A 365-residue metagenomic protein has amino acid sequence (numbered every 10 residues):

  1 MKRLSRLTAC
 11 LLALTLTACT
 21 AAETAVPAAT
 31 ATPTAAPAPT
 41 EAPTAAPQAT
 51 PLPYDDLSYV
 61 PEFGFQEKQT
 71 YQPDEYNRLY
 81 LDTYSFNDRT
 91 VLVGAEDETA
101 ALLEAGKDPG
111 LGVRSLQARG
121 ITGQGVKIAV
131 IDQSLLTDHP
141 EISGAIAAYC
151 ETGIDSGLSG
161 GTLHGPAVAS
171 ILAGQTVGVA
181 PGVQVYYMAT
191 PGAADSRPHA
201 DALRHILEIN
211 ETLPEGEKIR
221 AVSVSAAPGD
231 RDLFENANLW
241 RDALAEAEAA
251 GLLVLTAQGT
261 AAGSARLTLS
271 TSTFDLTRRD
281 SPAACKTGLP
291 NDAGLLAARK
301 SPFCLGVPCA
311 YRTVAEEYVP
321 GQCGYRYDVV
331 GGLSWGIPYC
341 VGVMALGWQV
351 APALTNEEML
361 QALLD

Functional and structural regions predicted by a protein language model:
M1-T8: Bacterial N-terminal signal peptides that target proteins for export
T15-A18: C-terminal motif of bacterial Sec signal peptides marking the signal peptidase cleavage site
T20-A28: Bacterial lipoprotein signal-peptidase II cleavage site
P27-T44: Extracellular mucin-like PTS domains
A42-G125, P140-E141: Protease zymogen maturation seam
T50-F65, Y80, G123, P191-T273 (+1 more regions): Substrate-binding/access-modulating region of protease and related hydrolase catalytic domains
D88, S115-A148, S156-H199, E215-R220 (+2 more regions): Subtilisin-like serine protease catalytic core
D132, A249-L252, A257-Q349, A353: Extracellular S/T/G-rich loop segment that most often corresponds to the catalytic His/Ser-adjacent loop
